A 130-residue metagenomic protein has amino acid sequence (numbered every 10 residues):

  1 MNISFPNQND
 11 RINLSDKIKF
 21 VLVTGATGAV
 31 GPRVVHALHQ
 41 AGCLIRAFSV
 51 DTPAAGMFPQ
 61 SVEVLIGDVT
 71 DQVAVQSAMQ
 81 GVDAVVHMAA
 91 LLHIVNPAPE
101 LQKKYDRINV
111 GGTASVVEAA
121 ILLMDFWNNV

Functional and structural regions predicted by a protein language model:
D10-A41: N-terminal Rossmann NAD(P)H-binding glycine-rich loop of SDR-like oxidoreductase domains
L14, F58, S77-A78: Structural alpha-helical scaffold elements that stabilize or flank donor/cofactor-binding regions in carbohydrate
V21-V23, V85, N129-V130: Conserved hydrophobic beta-strands of the Rossmann-like cofactor-binding core in SDR/related NAD(P)H-dependent
C43-T52: Conserved glycine-rich Rossmann-like NAD(P)H-binding loop of the short-chain dehydrogenase/reductase
A54-V62: Short, conserved SAM-binding/catalytic segment of Class I S-adenosyl-L-methionine-dependent methyltransferases
V62, I66-G111, S115, A119 (+1 more regions): NAD(P)H-binding glycine-rich loop region in Rossmannoid oxidoreductase-like domains and their noncatalytic homologs
L122-V130: A short helix->loop->beta-strand "cap" motif at the edges of active sites that frequently abuts
